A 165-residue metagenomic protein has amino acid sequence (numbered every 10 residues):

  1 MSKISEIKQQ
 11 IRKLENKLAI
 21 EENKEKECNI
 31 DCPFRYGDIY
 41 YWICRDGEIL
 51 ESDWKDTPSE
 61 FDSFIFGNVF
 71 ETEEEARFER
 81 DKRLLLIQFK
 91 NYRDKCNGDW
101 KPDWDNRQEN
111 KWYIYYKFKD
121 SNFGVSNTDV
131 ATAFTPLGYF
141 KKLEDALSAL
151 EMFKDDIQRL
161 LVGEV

Functional and structural regions predicted by a protein language model:
M1-V165: Structural boundary micro-motifs
